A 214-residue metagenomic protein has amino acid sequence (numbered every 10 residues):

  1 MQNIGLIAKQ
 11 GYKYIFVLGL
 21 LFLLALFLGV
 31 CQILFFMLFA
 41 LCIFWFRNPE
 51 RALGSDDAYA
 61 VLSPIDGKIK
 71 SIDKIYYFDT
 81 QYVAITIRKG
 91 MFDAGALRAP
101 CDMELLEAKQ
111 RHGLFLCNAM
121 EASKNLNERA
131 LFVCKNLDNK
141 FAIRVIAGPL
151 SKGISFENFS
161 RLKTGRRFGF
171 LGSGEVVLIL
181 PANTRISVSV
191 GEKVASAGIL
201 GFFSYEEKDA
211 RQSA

Functional and structural regions predicted by a protein language model:
M1-A214: Contiguous, well-folded functional domains in the mature portion of proteins
